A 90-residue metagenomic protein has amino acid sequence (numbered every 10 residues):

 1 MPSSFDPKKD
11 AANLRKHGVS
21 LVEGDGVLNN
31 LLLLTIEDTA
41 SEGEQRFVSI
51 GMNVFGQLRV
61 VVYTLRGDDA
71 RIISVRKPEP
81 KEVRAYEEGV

Functional and structural regions predicted by a protein language model:
M1-V90: Ribonuclease/tRNase effector modules and their secretory precursors
